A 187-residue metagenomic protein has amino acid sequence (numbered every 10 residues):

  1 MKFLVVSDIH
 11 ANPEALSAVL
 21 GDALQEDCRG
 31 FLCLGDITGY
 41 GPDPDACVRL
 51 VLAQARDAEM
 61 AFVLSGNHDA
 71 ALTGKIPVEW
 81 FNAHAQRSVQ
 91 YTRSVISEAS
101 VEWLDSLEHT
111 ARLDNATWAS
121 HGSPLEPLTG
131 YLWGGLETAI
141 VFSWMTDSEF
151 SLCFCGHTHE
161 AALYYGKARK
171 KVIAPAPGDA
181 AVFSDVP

Functional and structural regions predicted by a protein language model:
M1, R29, E59-M60, H109 (+2 more regions): Short coil/turn segments at beta-strand junctions that form active-site/ligand-binding loops
K2-H10, A116-S123, P187: Active-site-proximal beta-strand elements of phosphoester/diester hydrolases
K2-V6, A11-V101: Core catalytic region of metal-dependent phosphoesterases/phosphodiesterases, especially metallo-beta-lactamase-like
H10-A15, G39-P42, H68-T73, R112 (+2 more regions): Active-site environment of divalent metal-dependent phosphoester hydrolases
S17-L20, V48-L50, D105-L107, A111 (+1 more regions): A generic local structural motif
L52, G135-P187: Conserved beta-sheet core of the metallophosphoesterase superfamily
K75-P77, Y131, G166-A168: Short aromatic-enriched loop/helix-cap "lid" or pocket-rim segments at secondary-structure transitions that line
E102-E137, T146: Internal, conserved structured core segments that host functional sites
